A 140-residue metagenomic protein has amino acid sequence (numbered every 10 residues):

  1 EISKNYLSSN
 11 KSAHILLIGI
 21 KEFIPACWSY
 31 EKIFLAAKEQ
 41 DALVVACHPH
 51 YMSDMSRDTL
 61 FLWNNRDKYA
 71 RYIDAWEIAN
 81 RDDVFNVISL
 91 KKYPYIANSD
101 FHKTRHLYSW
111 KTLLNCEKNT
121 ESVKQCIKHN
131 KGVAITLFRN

Functional and structural regions predicted by a protein language model:
E1-N5, C27: Glycine-centered loop/turn motifs
Y6-F23, L35-A36, M52-N140: Charged catalytic cores and adjacent phosphate/nucleic-acid-binding surfaces used for phosphate/nucleic-acid chemistry
P25-A26, V45: Short secondary-structure capping/junction motifs at helix and strand boundaries
A26-K32: Flexible hinge/capping segments at coil-to-helix
L43-M55: Aromatic-lined carbohydrate-recognition surfaces of secreted/lumenal glycan-active proteins
